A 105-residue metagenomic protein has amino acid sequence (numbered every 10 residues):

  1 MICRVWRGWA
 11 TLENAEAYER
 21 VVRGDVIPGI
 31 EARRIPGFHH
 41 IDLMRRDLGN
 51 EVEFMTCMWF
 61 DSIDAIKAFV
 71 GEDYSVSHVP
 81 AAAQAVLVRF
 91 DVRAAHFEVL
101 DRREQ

Functional and structural regions predicted by a protein language model:
M1-C3, D25, H39, L87: A general, composition-driven signal for non-globular sequence regions
I2-W9, H40-Y74: Short, well-ordered beta-strand segments in beta-rich or mixed alpha/beta enzyme and ligand-binding folds
L12, F60-S62, E98-D101: Non-catalytic surface loops within mature trypsin-like serine protease
N14-H40, Y74, H78-A82: Short amphipathic alpha-helical segments
A15-A17, A65-K67, R103: Intrinsically disordered, low-complexity acidic/polar segments
H39-V52, H78-Q105: Glycine-rich beta-strand-turn "strand-cap" elements at beta-sheet edges
